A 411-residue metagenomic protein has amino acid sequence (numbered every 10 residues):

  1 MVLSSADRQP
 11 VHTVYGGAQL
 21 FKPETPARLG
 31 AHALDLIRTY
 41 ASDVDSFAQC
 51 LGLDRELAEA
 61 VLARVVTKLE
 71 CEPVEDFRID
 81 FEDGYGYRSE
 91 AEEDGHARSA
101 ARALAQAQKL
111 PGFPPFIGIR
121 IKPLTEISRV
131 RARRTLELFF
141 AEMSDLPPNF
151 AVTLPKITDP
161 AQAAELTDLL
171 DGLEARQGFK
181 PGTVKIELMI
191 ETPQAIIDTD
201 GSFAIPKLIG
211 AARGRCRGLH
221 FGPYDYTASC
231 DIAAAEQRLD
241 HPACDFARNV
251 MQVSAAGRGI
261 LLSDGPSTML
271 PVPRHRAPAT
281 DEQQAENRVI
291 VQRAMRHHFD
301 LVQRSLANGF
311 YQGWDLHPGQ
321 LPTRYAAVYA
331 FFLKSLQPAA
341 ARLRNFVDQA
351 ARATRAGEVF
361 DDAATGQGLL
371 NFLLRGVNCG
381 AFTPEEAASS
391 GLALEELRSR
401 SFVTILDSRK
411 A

Functional and structural regions predicted by a protein language model:
M1-A411: Expand to "…catalyze enediolate/carbanion chemistry for C-C bond making/breaking, isomerization, decarboxylation
